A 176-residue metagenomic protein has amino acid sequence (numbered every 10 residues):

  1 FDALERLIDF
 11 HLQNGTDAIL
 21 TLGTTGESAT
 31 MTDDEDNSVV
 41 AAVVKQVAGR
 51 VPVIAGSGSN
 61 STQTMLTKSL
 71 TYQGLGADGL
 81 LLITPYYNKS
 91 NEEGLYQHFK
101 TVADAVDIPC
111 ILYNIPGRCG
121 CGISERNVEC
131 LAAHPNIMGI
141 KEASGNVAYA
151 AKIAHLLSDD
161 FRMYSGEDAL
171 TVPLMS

Functional and structural regions predicted by a protein language model:
F1-G122: Active-site beta->alpha loop and helix N-cap motifs at the rims of alpha/beta catalytic domains
D104-A105, R118-S176: Catalytic alpha/beta core domains of metabolic enzymes, predominantly
